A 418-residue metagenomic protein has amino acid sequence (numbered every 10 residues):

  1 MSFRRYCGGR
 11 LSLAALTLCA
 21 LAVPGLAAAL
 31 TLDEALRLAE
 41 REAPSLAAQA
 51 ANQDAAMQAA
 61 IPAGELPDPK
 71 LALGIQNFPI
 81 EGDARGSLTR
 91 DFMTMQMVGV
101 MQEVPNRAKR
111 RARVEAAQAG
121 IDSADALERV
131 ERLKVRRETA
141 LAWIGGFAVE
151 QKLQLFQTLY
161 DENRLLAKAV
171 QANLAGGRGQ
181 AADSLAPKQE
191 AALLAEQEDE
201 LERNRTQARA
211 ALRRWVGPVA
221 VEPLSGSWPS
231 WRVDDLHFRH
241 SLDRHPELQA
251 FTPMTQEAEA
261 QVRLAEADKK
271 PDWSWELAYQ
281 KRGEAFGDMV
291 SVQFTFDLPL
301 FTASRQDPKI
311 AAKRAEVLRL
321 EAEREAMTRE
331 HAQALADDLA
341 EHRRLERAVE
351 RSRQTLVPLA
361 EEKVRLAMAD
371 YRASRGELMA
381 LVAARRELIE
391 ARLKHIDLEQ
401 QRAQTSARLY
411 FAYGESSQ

Functional and structural regions predicted by a protein language model:
S2-A15: Bacterial N-terminal signal peptides that target proteins for export
S2-R5, L30, E131-R244, D338-L345: Periplasmic alpha-helical coiled-coil/stalk elements that build and connect Gram-negative outer-membrane
A22-P24: N-terminal signal peptide c-region/cleavage motif recognized by signal peptidases
A27-I75, I80, T89, E103-P105 (+8 more regions): Bacterial Sec-pathway N-terminal export signals of envelope proteins
R37-A47, D54-P69, V98-E115, A126-L133 (+6 more regions): A glycine-/polar-enriched beta->alpha junction
L46-A60, E131, V135-T158, L165 (+5 more regions): Amphipathic alpha-helical coiled-coil segments
A72-N106, R113, P223-R232, S274-A312: Small/polar, glycine/serine/threonine/aspartate-rich low-complexity segments that form flexible
V114-Q118, A181-Q189, L378-R386: Short, charged, amphipathic alpha-helical segments
